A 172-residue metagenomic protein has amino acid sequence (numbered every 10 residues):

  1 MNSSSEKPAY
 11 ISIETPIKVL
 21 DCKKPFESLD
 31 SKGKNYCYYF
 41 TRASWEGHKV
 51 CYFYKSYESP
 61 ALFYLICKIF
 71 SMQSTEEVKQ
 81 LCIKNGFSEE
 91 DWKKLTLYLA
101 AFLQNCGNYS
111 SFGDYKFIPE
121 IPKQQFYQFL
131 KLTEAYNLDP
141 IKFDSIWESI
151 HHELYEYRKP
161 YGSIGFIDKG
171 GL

Functional and structural regions predicted by a protein language model:
S3-L172: N-terminal helix-rich structural modules
